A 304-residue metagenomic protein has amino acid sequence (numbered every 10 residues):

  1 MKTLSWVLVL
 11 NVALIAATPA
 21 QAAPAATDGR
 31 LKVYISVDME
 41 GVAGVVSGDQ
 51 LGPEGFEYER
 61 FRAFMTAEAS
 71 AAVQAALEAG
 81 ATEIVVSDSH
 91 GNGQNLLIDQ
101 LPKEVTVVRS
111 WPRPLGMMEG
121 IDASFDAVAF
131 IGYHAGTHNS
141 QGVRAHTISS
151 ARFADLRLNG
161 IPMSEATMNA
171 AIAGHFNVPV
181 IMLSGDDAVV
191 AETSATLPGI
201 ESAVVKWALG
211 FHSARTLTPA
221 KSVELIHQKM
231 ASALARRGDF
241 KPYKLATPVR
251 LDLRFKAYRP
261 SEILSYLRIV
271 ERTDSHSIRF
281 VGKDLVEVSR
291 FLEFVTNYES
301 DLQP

Functional and structural regions predicted by a protein language model:
V7-A16: Bacterial N-terminal signal peptides
A16-A25: Boundary at the C-terminal end of the N-terminal hydrophobic targeting segment
A26-G48: Mature N-terminal segment immediately following signal peptide/propeptide cleavage in secreted/periplasmic
L51-A71: Short catalytic helix/loop segments, enriched in acidic residues and glycine and frequently bearing histidine
I84, S222, H227-P304: C-terminal accessory domains and tails appended to enzymatic cores
K103-I121: A glycine-rich helix N-cap at a beta->alpha junction
S150-F176, G185-A188: Active-site glycine-rich loop that binds ribose-phosphate moieties when present
I172-V180, S184-K229: Active-site rim beta-loop-alpha module in soluble metabolic enzymes
